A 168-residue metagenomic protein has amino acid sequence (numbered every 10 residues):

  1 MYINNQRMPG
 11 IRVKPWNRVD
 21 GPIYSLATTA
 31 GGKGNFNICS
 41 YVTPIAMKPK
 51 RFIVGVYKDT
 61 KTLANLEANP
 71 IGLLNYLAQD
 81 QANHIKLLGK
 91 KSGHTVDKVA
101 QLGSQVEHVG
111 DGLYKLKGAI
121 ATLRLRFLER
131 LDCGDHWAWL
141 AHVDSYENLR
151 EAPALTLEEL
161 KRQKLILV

Functional and structural regions predicted by a protein language model:
M1-V168: Basic, polyanion-binding surface patches
